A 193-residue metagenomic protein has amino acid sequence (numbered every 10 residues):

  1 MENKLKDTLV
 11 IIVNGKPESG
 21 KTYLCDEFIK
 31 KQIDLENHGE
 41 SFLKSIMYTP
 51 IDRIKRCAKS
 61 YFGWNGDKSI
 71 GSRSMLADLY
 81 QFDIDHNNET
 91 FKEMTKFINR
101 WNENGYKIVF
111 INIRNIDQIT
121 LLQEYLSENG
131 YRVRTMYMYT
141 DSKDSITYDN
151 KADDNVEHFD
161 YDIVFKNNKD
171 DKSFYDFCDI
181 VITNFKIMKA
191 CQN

Functional and structural regions predicted by a protein language model:
M1-V10: Extreme N-terminal, non-catalytic leader segments that precede Walker-type/kinase nucleotide-binding cores
N14: Residues at the beta-strand->loop junction immediately N-terminal to the Walker
P17, R134-N193: Small-molecule kinase domains that catalyze NTP-dependent phosphoryl transfer to phosphate-bearing small molecules
K21: Conserved lysine of the Walker
L24: Hydrophobic positions on the alpha1 helix immediately C-terminal to the Walker A/P-loop
K30-S45: Post-Walker A helix-loop "phosphate-sensing" segment adjacent to the P-loop in P-loop NTPases
S41-I108, R114-D117: ATP-dependent small-molecule kinase phosphotransfer cores that center on conserved nucleotide phosphate-binding segments
T95-D153: ATP-dependent NMP and nucleoside kinases share a basic, alpha-helical "lid"
